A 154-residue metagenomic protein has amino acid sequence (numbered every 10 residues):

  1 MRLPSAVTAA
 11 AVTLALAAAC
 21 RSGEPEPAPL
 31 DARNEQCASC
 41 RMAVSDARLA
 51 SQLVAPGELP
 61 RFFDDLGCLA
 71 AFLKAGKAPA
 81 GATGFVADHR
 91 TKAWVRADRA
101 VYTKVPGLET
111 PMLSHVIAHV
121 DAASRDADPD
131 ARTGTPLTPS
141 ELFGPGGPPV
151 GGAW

Functional and structural regions predicted by a protein language model:
M1-P4: Positively charged n-region of N-terminal signal peptides that target proteins for export
T8-A17: Bacterial N-terminal signal peptides
C20-G23: Bacterial signal peptide processing site
E26-R33: Short, flexible, mixed-charge glycine/proline-rich loop motifs that serve as phosphate/nucleic-acid-contacting
R33-A70: Post-signal-peptide N-terminal segment of Sec-exported extracytoplasmic proteins
F62-V95, Y102: Mature extracytoplasmic domains of secretory-pathway proteins
A87-S114, A118-A122: Short flanking/linker segments adjacent to small metal-binding domains or redox-active Cys/His motifs
A118-W154: C-terminal partner/receptor-binding element of secreted or periplasmic proteins
